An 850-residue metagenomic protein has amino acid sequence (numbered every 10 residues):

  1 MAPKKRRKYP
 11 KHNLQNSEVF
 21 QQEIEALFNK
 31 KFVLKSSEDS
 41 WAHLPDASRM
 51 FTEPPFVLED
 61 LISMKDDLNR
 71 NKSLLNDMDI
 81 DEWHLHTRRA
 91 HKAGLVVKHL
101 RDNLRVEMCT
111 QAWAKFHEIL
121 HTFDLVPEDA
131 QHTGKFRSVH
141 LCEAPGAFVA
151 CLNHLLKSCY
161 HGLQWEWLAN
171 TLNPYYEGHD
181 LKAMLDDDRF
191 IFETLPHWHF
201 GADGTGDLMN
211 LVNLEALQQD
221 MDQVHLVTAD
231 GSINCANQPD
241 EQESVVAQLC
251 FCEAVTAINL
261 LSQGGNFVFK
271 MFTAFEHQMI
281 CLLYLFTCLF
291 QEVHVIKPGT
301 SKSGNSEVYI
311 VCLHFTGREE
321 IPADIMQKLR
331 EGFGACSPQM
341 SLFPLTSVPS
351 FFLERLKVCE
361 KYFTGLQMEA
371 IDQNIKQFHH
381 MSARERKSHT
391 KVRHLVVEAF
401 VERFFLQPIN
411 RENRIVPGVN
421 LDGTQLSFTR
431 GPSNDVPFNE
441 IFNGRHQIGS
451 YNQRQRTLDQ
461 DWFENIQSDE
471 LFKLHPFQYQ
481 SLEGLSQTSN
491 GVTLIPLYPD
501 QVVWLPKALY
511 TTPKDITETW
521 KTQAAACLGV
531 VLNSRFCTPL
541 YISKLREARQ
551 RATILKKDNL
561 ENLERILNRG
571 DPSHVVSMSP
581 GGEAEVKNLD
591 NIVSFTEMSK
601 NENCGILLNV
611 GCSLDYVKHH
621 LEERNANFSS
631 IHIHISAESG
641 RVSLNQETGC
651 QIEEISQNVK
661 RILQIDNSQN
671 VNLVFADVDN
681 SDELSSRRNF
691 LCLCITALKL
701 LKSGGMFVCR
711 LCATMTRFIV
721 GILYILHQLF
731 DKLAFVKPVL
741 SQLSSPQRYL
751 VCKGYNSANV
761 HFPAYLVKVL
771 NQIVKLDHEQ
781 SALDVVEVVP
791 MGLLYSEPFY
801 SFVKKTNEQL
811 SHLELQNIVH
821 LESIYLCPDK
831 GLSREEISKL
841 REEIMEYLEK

Functional and structural regions predicted by a protein language model:
M1-Q219, Q327, E331-N667, V767 (+1 more regions): Intrinsically disordered, low-complexity glycine/charged-rich regulatory or linker segments that flank or connect
L95-L100, A229-Q242, A676-D682: Gly-rich Lys/Arg/Thr-decorated short loops/hinges at beta-loop-alpha junctions or inter-strand turns that position
R137-C142, E166-L168, V227-T228, N266-K270 (+8 more regions): Beta-strand cores of modular interaction/reader domains in eukaryotic scaffold and signaling proteins, especially PDZ
E143-F148, L172-Y175, S232-N234, T273-A274 (+8 more regions): Conserved beta-strand elements of beta-rich interaction domains across eukaryotes, especially beta-propellers
A147-N153, E177-K182, Q238, H277-L283 (+5 more regions): A short acidic (Asp/Glu
N213-A229, V246-S262, S594, L663-A676 (+1 more regions): Structured alpha-helical segments in the cores of large, soluble enzyme domains
D240-H294, E683-F735: Conserved Class I SAM-dependent methyltransferase catalytic core
C281-S337, G721-D777: Class I S-adenosyl-L-methionine
